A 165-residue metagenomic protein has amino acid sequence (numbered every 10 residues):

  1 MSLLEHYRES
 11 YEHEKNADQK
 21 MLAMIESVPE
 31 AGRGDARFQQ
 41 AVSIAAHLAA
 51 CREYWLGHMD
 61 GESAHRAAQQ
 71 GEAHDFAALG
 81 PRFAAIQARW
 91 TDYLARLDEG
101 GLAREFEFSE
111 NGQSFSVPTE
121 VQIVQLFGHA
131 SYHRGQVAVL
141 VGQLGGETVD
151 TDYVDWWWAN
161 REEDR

Functional and structural regions predicted by a protein language model:
L4-S10, F76-A77: Active-site rim elements
Y7-Q69, E110-R165: Short, contiguous alpha-helical
E62-A103: Helix-adjacent hinge/juxtasegments
E105-F108: Short acidic-hydrophobic surface loop/beta-edge motif
